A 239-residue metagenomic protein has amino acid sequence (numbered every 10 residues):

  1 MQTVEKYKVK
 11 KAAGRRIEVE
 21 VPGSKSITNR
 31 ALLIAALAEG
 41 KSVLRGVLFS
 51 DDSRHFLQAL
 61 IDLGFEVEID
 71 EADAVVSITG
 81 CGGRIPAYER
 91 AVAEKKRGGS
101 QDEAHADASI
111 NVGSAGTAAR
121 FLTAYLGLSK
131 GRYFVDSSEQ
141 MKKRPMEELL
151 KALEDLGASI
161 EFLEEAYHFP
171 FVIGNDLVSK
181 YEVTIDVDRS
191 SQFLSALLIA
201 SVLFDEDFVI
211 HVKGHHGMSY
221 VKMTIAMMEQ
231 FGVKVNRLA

Functional and structural regions predicted by a protein language model:
M1-A239: Structural preference for solvent-exposed beta-strand-turn elements and adjacent flexible terminal/loop segments within
